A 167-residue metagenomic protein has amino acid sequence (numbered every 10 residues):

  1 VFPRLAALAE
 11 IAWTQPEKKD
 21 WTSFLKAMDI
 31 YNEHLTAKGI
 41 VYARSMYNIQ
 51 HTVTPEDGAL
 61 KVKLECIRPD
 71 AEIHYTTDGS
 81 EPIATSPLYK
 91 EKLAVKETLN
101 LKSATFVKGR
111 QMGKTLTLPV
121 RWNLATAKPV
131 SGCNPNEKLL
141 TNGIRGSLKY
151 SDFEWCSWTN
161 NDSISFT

Functional and structural regions predicted by a protein language model:
V1-K19, E33: Active-site core of glycosidic bond-cleaving carbohydrate-active enzymes
F2, F24, Y42, F106 (+2 more regions): Phenylalanine-focused residue identity feature
A12, F106-K108, G146: Short alpha-helical scaffold segments that flank and stabilize functional sites
K18, K26, N160-S163: Intrinsically disordered, low-complexity regulatory segments enriched in acidic/serine/proline/glutamine/glycine
F24-E137: Low-complexity, disordered linker/stalk regions enriched in Pro/Thr/Ser/Gly
T117-T167: Disordered, acidic Ser/Thr/Pro-rich linker "stalks" and the adjacent N-terminal cap of the next globular domain
